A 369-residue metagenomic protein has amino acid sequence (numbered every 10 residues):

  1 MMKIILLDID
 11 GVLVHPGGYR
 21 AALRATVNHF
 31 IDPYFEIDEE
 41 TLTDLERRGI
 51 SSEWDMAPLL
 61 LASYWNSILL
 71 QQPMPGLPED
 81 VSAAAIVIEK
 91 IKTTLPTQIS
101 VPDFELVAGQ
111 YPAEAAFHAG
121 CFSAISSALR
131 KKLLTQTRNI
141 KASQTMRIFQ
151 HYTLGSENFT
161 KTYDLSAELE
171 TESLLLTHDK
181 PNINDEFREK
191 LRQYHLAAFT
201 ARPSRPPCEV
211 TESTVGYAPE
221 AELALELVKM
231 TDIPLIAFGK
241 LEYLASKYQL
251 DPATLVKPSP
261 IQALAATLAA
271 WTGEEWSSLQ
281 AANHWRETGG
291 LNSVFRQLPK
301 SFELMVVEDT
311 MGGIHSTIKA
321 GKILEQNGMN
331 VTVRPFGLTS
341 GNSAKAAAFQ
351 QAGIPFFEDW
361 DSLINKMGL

Functional and structural regions predicted by a protein language model:
M1-K3, N184-D185, P206, V210-L369: Asp-based, Mg2+/Mn2+-dependent phosphohydrolase catalytic module
M1-L7, D55-L59, W65-S156, E287-V294 (+1 more regions): Non-catalytic pre-domain segments flanking phosphatase-related domains
M1-T43, R47-L70: Active-site neighborhood of HAD-like aspartate-dependent phosphohydrolases
V12, L23, T94, F104-Y152 (+1 more regions): Substrate-recognition element of Asp-dependent hydrolases with the DxDx(T/V) motif
G17, T200-A201, K257, E308: Conserved residues at beta->alpha junctions
T26, M56, L60, E186 (+3 more regions): Amphipathic alpha-helical segments that form well-ordered structural scaffolds and often line/cohere around active
I31-L45, S67-A83, M230-D232, E274-A282: Short, surface-exposed acidic
